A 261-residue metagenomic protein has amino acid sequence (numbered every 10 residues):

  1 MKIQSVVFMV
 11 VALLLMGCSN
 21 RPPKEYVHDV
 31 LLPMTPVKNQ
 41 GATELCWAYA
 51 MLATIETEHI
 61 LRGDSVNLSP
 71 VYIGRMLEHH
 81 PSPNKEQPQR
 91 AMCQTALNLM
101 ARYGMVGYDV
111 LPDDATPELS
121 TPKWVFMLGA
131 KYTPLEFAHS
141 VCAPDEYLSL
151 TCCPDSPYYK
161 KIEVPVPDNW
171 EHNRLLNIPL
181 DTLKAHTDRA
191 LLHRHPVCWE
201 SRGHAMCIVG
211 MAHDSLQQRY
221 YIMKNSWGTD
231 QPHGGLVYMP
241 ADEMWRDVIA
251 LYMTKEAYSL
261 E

Functional and structural regions predicted by a protein language model:
M1-V7: Bacterial N-terminal signal peptides that target proteins for export
M9, S19-N20, P33-L61, P70 (+1 more regions): Cross-family signature of deubiquitinases and ubiquitin-like deconjugating cysteine proteases
L15-G17: C-terminal motif of bacterial Sec signal peptides marking the signal peptidase cleavage site
S19-V27: Bacterial Sec signal peptide processing site at the extreme N-terminus
R21, T35, V125-E261: Active-site signature of cysteine proteases
G41-I55, E86-N98, H204: Active-site nucleophilic cysteine motif
L45-A48, V71-R75, A96-L99, G107-D109 (+3 more regions): Structural recognition of the beta-strand scaffold that forms the well-ordered cores of secreted hydrolase catalytic
V66-F137: Papain-like cysteine protease catalytic cores
